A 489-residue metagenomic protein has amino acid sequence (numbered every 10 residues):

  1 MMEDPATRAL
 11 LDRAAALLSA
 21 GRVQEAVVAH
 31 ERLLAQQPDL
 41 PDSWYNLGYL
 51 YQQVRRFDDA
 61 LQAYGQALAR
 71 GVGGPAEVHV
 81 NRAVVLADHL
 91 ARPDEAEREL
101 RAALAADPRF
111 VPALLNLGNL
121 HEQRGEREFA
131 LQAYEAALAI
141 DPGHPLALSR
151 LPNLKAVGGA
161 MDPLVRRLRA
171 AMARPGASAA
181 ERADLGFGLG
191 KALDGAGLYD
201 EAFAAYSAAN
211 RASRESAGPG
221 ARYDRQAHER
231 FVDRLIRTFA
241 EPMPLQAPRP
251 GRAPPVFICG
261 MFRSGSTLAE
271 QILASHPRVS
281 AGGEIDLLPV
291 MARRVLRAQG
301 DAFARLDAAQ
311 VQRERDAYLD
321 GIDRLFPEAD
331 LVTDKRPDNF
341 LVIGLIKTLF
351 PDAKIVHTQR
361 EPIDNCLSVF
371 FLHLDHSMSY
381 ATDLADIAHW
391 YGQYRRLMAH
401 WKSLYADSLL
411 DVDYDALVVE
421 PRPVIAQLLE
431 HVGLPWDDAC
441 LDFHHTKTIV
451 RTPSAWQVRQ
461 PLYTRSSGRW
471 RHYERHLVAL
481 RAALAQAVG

Functional and structural regions predicted by a protein language model:
M1-L325: Alpha-helical solenoid repeat scaffolds of the TPR/TPR-like class and their adjacent stem/linker regions that mediate
A133, P152, V165-G176, L185-P255 (+4 more regions): PAPS-dependent sulfotransferases, especially Golgi type II membrane carbohydrate sulfotransferases
Y134, I258, A269-I272, H276 (+5 more regions): Structural preference for long, well-ordered alpha-helical segments in enzyme cores
I258-G260, Q271, V332-R336, K354-Q359 (+3 more regions): Short beta-strand segments
P277, F326-A329, K335-F340, I346-K347 (+2 more regions): ATP-dependent adenylate-handling active sites, centered on carboxylate activation for C-N bond formation
I285, L296, L367-H373: Short, flexible, mixed-charge acidic loops at enzyme active sites
D286-L287, R360-N365, L417-V418: Conserved nucleotide-binding/hydrolysis micro-motifs of P-loop NTPases
I346, F350-S368: Conserved phosphate-donor/acceptor-positioning beta-strand/loop module used by diverse small-molecule
